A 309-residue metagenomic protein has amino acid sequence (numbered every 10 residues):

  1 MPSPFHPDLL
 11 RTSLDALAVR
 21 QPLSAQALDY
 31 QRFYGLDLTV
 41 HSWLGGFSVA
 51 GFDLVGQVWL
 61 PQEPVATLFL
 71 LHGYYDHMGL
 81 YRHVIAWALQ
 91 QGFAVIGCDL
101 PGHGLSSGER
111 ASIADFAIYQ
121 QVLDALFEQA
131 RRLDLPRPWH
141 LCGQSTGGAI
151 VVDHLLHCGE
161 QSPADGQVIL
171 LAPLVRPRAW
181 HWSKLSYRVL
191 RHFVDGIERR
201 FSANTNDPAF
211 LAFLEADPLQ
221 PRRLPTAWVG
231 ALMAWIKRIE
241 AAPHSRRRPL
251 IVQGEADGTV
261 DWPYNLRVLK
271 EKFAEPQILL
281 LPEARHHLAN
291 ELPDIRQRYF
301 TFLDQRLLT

Functional and structural regions predicted by a protein language model:
M1-S48, F52-L60: An N-terminal hydrophobic leader/cap segment in hydrolases
V65, G73-D76, E255: Active-site glycine-rich loops that stabilize anionic/oxyanionic intermediates across multiple enzyme folds
Y74-L80, H103-D134: Catalytic nucleophile-loop/oxyanion-hole region of alpha/beta-hydrolase and closely related hydrolase-like folds
M78, I85-E109: Conserved alpha/beta-hydrolase
C142-A227: Alpha/beta-hydrolase-fold enzymes
S245, I251-Q253, D257: Short beta-strand/loop motif that positions the catalytic acidic residue of the alpha/beta-hydrolase fold
R247, D261-K270: Short alpha-helix in the alpha/beta-hydrolase fold that links the catalytic acid
P276-T309: Catalytic active-site module of serine/aspartate enzymes centered on a nucleophile-bearing elbow/loop
